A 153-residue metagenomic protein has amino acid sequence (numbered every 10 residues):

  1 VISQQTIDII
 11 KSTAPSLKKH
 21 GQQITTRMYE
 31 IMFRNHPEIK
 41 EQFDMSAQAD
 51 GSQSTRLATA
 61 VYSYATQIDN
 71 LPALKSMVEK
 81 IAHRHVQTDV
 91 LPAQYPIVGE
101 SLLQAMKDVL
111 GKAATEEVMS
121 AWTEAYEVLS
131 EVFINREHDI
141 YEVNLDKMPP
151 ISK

Functional and structural regions predicted by a protein language model:
V1-K153: Globin-like tetrapyrrole-binding proteins
